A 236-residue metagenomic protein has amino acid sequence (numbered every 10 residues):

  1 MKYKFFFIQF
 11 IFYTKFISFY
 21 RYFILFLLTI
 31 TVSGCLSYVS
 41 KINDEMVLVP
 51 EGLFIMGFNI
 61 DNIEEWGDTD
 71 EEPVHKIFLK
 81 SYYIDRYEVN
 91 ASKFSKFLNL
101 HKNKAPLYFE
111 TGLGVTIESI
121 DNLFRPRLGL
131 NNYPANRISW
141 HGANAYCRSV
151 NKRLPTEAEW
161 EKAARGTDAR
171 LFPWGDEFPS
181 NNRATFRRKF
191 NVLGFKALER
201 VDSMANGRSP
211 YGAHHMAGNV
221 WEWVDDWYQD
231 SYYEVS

Functional and structural regions predicted by a protein language model:
M1-F19: N-terminal secretory signal peptides that target proteins for export/translocation
M1-Y3, Y20, S40, D85 (+4 more regions): Short, intrinsically disordered low-complexity segments
F7, E45, L113-G114, N122-F124: Intrinsic-disorder/low-complexity loop/linker signature
F23-I30: Sec-dependent N-terminal signal peptides
S33-G34: C-terminal motif of bacterial Sec signal peptides marking the signal peptidase cleavage site
V39-L113, I138-H141, A217-G218: A short glycine-rich, aromatic-capped structural motif
V49, I55-W66, T116-S236: Functional-site microenvironments in short loops/helix caps that host divalent-cation chemistry
